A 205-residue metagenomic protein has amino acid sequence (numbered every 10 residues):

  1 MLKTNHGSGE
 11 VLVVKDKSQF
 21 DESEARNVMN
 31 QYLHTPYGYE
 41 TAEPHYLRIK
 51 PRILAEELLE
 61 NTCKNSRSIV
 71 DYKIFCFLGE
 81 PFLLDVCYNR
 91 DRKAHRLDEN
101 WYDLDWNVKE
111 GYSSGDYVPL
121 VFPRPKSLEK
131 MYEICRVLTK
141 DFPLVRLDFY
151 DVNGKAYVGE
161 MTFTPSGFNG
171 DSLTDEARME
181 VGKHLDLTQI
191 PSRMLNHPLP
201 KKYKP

Functional and structural regions predicted by a protein language model:
M1-L2, D71-C87, H95, V158-T162: Beta-strand scaffold of nucleotide-dependent catalytic cores
M1-V70, L78: Active-site nucleotide/adenylate-binding loops and adjacent lid/helix of ATP-dependent enzymes
L2, V11-V13, S18, L97-L120 (+4 more regions): C-terminal and inter-domain tail/linker signature
S8-V13, D21-S23, C63-K64, F82-D85 (+3 more regions): Short catalytic/ligand-binding loop motif for oxyanion handling, primarily in non-cytosolic enzymes, centered on
P36, T62, F142-R146, T188 (+1 more regions): Short secondary-structure junctions and interdomain/linker hinges
Y46-L54, D98-A156: A long amphipathic alpha-helix within ATP-dependent nucleotide-binding catalytic cores
D151-P205: C-terminal active-site "lid" helix and adjoining low-complexity regulatory extension at the edge of ATP-using catalytic
